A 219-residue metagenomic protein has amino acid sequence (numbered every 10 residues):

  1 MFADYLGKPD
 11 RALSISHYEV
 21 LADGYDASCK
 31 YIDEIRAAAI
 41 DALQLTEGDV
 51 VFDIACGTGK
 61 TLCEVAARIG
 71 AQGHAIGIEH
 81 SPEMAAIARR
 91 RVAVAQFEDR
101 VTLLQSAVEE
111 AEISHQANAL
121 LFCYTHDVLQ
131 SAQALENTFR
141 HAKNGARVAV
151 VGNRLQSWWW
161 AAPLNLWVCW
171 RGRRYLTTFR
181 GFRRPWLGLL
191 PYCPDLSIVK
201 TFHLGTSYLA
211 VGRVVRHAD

Functional and structural regions predicted by a protein language model:
M1-Q44, C169-G172: Conserved class I S-adenosyl-L-methionine
F52-I54, T58-E109: Class I SAM-dependent methyltransferase SAM/SAH-binding core
E109-L120: A short acidic, Gly/Pro-enriched loop at the edge of an enzyme's catalytic core that lines a small-molecule cofactor
A119-A132: A short SAM/SAH-binding and catalytic strip from SAM-dependent methyltransferases
A134-N144: A short glycine-rich, Lys/Arg-flanked "PGG" loop and its adjoining helix->strand segment in the class I
G145-N153: Conserved beta-strand signature within the Rossmann-like core of class I S-adenosyl-L-methionine
L176-C193: Short alpha-helix
P194-D219: Core SAM-dependent methyltransferase catalytic element
